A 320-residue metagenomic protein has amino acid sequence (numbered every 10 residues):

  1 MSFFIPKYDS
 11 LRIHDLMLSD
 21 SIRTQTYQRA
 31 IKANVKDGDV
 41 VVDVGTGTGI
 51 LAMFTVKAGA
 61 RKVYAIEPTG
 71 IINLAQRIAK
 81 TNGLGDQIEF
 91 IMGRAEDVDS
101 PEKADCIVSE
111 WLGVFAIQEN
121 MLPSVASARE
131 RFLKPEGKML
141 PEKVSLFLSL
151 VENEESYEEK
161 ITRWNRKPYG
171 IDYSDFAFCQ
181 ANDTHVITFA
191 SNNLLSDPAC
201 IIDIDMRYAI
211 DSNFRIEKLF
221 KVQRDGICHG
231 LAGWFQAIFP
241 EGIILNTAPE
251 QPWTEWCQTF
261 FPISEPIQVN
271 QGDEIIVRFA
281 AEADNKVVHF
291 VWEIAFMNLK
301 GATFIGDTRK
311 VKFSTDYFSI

Functional and structural regions predicted by a protein language model:
M1-V44, T48-A280, D284-I320: Class I SAM-binding transferase module
